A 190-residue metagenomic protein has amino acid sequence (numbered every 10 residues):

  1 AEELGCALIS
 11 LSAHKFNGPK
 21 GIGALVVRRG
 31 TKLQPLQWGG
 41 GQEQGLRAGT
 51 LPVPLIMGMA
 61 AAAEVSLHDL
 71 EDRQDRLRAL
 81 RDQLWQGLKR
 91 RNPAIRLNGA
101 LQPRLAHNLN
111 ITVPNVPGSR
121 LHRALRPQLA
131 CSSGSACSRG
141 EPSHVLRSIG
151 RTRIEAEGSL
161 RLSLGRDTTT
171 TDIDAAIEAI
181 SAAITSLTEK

Functional and structural regions predicted by a protein language model:
A1-K190: Pyridoxal 5′-phosphate
